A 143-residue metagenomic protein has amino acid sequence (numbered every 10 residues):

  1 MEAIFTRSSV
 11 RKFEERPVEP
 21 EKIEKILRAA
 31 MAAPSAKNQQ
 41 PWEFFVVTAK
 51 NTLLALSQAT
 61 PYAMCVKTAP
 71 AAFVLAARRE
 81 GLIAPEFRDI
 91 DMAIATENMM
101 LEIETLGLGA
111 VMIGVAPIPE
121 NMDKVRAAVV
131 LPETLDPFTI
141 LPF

Functional and structural regions predicted by a protein language model:
M1-F143: Acidic, surface-exposed loops and disordered segments
